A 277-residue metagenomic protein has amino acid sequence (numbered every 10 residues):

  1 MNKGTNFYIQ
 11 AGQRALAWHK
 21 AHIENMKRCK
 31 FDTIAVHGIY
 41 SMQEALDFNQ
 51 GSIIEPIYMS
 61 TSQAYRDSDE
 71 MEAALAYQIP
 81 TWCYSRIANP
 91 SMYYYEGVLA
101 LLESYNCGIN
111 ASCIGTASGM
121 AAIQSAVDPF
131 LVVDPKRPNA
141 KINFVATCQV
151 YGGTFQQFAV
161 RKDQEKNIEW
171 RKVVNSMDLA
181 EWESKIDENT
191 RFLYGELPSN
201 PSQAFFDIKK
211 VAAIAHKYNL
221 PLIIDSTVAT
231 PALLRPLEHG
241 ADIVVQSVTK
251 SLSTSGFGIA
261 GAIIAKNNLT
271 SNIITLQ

Functional and structural regions predicted by a protein language model:
N2-R28, D32-A35, Y40-F48, L102 (+1 more regions): Conserved PLP-enzyme active-site core in the AAT-like
D47-F48, I53-L101: A glycine-/small-polar-enriched, mobile loop at the entrance of the PLP active site in fold-type I
